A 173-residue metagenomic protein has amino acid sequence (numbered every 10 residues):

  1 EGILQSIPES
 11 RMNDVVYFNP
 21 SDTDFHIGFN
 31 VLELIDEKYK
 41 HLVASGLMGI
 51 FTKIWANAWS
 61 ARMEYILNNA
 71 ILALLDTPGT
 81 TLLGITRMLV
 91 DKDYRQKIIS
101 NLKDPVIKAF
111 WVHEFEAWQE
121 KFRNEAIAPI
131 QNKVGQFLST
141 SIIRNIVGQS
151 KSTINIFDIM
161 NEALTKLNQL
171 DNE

Functional and structural regions predicted by a protein language model:
E1-E173: P-loop NTPase motor domains
